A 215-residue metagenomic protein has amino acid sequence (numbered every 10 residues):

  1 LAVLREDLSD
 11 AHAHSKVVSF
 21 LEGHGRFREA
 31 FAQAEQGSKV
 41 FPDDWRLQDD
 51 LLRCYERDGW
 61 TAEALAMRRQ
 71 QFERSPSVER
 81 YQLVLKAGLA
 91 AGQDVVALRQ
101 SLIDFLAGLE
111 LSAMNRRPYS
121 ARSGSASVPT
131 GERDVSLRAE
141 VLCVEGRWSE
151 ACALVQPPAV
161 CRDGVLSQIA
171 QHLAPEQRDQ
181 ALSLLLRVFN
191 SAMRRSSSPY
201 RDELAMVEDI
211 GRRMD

Functional and structural regions predicted by a protein language model:
A2-R5, S9, K39, E73 (+2 more regions): Conserved structural position within tetratricopeptide repeats
V3, F20-E22: Feature captures outer-membrane beta-barrel proteins of Gram-negative bacteria and organelles
D7-K16, H24-E29, V40-D49, D58-L65 (+7 more regions): Generic helix N-cap/helix-start motif at coil->alpha-helix transitions
L21, Y55, G88, L142 (+3 more regions): Residue at a conserved register position within TPR or TPR-like alpha-solenoid repeats
R69, Q100-G108, M114-S125, P129 (+5 more regions): Non-catalytic all-alpha helical scaffold/repeat segments
F72, G88-G92, L173-Q177, G211-M214: Alpha-solenoid repeat junctions
P175-D215: Extended alpha-helical scaffolding segments
